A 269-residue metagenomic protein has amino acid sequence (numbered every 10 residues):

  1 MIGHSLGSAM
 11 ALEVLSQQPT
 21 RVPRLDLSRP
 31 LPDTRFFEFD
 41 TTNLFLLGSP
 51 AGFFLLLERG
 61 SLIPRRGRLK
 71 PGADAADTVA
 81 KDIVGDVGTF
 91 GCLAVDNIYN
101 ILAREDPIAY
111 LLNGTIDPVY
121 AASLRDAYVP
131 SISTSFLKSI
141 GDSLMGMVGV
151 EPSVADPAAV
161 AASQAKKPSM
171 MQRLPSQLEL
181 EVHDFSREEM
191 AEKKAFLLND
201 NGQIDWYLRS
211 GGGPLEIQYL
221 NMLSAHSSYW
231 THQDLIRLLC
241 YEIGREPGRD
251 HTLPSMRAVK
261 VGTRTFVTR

Functional and structural regions predicted by a protein language model:
M1-A109, T115: Serine-dependent carboxylesterase/thioesterase catalytic core of lipase-like alpha/beta-hydrolase/SGNH enzymes
I83-R269: C-terminal catalytic-base region of ester-bond hydrolases, centering on the histidine of the charge-relay
